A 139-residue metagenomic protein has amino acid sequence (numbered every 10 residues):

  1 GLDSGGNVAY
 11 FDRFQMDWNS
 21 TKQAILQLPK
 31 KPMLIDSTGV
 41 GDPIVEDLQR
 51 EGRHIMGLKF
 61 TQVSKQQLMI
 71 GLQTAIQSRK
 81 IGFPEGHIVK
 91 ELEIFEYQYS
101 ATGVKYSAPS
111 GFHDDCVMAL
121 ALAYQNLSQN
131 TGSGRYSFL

Functional and structural regions predicted by a protein language model:
G1-L2, A119: Short beta-strand scaffold segments in enzyme catalytic cores
D3-T102: Mg2+-dependent endonuclease catalytic cores in nucleic-acid-processing enzymes, primarily RNase H-like
L34, F112-H113: Intrinsically disordered, low-complexity regulatory regions of eukaryotic regulatory proteins
E51, K90, S110, S137-F138: Residue-level signal for alpha-helical context at structural boundaries
S100-G111: Short, solvent-exposed helix-loop connector elements
D114-M118: Active-site nucleophilic cysteine motif
L120-L139: Acidic two-metal-ion nuclease catalytic site recognized across multiple nuclease folds, prominently DnaQ/RNase D-T
